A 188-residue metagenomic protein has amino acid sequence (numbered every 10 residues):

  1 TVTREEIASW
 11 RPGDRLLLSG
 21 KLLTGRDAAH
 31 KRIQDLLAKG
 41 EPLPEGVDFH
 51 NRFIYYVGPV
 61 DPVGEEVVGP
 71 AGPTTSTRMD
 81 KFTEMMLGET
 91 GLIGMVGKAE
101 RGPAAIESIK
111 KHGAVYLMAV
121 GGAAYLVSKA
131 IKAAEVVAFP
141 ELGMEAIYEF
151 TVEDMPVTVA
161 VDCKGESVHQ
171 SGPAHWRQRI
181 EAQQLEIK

Functional and structural regions predicted by a protein language model:
T1: Short, Gly/Pro- and small/polar-rich lid/capping loops
R4-S9: Short, surface-exposed secondary-structure edge patches
R15, K21-G25, C163: Short, charged beta-turn/beta-strand-edge "cap" motif at the junction between a beta-strand and an adjacent loop
T24-M155: Feature captures the catalytic cores and cofactor-binding loops of soluble hydro-lyases/lyases that act on carboxylate
K129-K188: C-terminal binding/interaction regions
